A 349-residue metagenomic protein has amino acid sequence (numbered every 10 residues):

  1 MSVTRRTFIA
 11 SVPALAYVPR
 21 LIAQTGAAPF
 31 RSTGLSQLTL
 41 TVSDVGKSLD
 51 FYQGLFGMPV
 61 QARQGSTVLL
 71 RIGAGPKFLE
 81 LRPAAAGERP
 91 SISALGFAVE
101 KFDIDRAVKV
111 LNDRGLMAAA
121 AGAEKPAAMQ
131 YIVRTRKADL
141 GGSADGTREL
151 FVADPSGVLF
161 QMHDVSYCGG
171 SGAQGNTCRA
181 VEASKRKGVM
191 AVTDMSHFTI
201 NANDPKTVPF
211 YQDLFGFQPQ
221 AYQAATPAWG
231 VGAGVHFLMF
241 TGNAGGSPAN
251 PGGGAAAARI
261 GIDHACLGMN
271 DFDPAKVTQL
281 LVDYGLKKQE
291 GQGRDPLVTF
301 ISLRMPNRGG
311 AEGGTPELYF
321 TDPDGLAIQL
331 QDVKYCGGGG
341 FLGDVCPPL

Functional and structural regions predicted by a protein language model:
S2-V18, I22-A28, K109-A191, T199 (+1 more regions): Vicinal oxygen chelate
Q24-A28, R82-A85, S184-K187, A249-A255: Short beta-strand/turn micro-motifs at beta-sheet edges
F30, T39-F78, F198-G246: Core segments of cupin and vicinal oxygen chelate
T33-D44, V68-R71, A84-R114, R148-A153 (+5 more regions): Vicinal oxygen chelate
Q53, G57, E100, N112-L116 (+4 more regions): Sec-exported extracytoplasmic/periplasmic mature domains
G75-E80, R89, G157-F160, G169 (+3 more regions): Short, charged/polar, Gly/Pro-enriched secondary-structure boundary elements
G87-S93, G172, S247-G252, G339-F341: Short, surface-exposed linear segments at secondary-structure transitions and domain or protein termini
